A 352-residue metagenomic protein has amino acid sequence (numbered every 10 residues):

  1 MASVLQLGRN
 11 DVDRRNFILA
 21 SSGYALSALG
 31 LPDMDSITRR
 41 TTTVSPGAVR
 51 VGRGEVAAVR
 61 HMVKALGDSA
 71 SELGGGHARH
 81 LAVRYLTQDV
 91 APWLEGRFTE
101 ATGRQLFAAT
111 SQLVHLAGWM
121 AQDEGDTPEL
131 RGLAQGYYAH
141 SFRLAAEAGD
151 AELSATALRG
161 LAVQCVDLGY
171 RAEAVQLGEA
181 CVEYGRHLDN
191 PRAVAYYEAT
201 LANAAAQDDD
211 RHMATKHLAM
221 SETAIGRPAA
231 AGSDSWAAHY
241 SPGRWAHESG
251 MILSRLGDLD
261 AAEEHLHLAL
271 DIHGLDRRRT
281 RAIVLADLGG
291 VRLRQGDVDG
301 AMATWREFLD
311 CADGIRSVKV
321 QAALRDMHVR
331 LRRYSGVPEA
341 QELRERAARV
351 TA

Functional and structural regions predicted by a protein language model:
M1-A57: Compositionally biased, long intrinsically disordered regions
P46-A352: Conserved binding/catalytic microenvironments
